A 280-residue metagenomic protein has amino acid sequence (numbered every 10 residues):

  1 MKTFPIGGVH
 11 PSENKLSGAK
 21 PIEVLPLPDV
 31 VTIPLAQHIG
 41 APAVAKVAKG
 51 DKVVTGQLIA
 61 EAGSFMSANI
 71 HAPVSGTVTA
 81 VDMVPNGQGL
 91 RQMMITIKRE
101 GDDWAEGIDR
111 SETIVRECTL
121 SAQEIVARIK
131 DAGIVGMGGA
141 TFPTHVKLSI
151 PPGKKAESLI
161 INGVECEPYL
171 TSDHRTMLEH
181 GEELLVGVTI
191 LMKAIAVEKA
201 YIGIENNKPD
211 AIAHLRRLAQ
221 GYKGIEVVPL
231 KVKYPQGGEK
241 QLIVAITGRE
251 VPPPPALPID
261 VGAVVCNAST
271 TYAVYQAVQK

Functional and structural regions predicted by a protein language model:
M1-K46: N-terminal, Lys/Arg-enriched amphipathic/low-complexity engagement segments that precede the first folded domain
A48-E61, A80: Short, well-structured beta-strand-loop connectors
E61-A72, Q88-R91, A105-G107: Short, Lys/Arg- and Gly-enriched loop/turn segments at beta-strand edges
G76-V78: Conserved hydrophobic positions within beta-strands
P85-F142, G153, P209: Acidic low-complexity segments
A105-G107, G136, L159-D173: Gly-rich Lys/Arg/Thr-decorated short loops/hinges at beta-loop-alpha junctions or inter-strand turns that position
L178-A194: Histidine-anchored nucleotide/phosphate-binding helix
E198-K280: Hydrophobic alpha-helical positions that pack around
